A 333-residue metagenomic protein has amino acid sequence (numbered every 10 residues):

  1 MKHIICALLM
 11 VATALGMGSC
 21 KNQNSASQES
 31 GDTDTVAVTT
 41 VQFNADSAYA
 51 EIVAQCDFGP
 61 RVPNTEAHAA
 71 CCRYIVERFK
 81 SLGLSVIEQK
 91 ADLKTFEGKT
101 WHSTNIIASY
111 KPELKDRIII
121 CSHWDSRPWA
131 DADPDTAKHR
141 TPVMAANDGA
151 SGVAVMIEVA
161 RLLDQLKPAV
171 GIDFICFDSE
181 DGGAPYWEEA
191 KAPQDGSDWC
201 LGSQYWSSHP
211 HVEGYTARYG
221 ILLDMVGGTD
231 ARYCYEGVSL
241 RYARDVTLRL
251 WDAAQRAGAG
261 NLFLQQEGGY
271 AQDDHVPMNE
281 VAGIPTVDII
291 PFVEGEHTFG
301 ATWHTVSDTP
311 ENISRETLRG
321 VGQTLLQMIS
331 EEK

Functional and structural regions predicted by a protein language model:
L15-S19: C-terminal motif of bacterial Sec signal peptides marking the signal peptidase cleavage site
K21-Q23: Bacterial signal peptide processing site
S25-C71, L82, H297-N312: N-terminal capping segment at the start of a domain
D34-Q42, D57-E66, L93-F96, K138-A150 (+5 more regions): Second-shell loop/turn segments in exported
D57-E113: A non-catalytic alpha/beta surface segment that caps or lines the substrate-entry region of metallo-dependent hydrolase
R61-P63, D92-T95, P112-L114, W124-P128 (+5 more regions): Solvent-exposed loop/turn segments at secondary-structure junctions within structured extracellular/periplasmic domains
K90, T100, Y219, V226-K333: Active-site-adjacent substrate-binding region of metalloamidase/peptidase-like peptide-processing proteins
R140-D245: Acidic/histidine-rich catalytic neighborhood of metal-dependent amide-processing enzymes
